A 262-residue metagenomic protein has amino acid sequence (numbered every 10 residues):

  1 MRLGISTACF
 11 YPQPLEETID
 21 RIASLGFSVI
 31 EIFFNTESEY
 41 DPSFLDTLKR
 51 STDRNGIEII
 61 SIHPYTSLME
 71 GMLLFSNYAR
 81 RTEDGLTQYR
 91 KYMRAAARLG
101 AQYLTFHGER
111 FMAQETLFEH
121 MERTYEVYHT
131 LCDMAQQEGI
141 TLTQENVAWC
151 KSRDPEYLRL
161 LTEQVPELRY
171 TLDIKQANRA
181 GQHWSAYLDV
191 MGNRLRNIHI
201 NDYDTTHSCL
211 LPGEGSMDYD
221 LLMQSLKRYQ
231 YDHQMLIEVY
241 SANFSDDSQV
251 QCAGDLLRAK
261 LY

Functional and structural regions predicted by a protein language model:
M1-G4, P12-A23, K151, P155-L172 (+1 more regions): Histidine-acidic metal/acid-base catalytic patches
M1-K91, A97, D255-Y262: N-terminal pre-domain/capping segments
L3-T7, I30-I32, I59-P64, L104-F106 (+4 more regions): Hydrophobic faces of well-ordered beta-strands that scaffold small-molecule active sites in alpha/beta enzyme cores
C9-Y11, F34-T36, Y65-L68, G108-M112 (+4 more regions): Active-site-proximal loop/turn and secondary-structure-junction residues that shape catalytic pockets, frequently
E16-E17, R54, L74-R169: Active-site acidic/histidine proton-transfer and metal-coordination neighborhood in alpha/beta enzyme cores
I19-S24, P42-H63, M93-G100, H129-Q137 (+3 more regions): Acidic (Asp/Glu)-rich catalytic clusters
P42-S43, L73-F75, R80, E115-H120 (+3 more regions): Short, solvent-exposed loop/turn segments at secondary-structure boundaries
F44, Q88, T124-V127, D218 (+1 more regions): Hydrophobic alpha-helical membrane-association signature
